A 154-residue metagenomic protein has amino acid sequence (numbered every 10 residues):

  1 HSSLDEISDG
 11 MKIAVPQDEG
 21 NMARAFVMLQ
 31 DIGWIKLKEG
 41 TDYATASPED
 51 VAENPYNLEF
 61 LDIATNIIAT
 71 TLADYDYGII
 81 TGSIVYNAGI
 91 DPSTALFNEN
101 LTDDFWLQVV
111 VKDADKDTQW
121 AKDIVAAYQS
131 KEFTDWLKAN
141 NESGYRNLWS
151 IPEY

Functional and structural regions predicted by a protein language model:
H1-I35, T134: A conserved helix-loop-strand patch within extracytoplasmic ligand-binding domains of the periplasmic binding
H1-L4, F105-W120: A bilobed periplasmic-binding-protein/Venus flytrap-type ligand-binding module shared by bacterial periplasmic
D9-M11, D117-A127: Short amphipathic alpha-helical coupling segments at ligand-binding clamshell hinges and other catalytic/signaling
M11, W34, P55-E59, A73-I80: Alpha-to-beta junction loops
A23-Q30, Y128-S150: Periplasmic-binding protein-like
R24-L61: Ligand-binding cleft/hinge of the Venus flytrap
D31, I68-P92: A ligand-binding cleft/hinge motif common to bilobed small-molecule-binding domains
E59-L61, D76-Y77, D91-T102: Short beta-strand->loop
